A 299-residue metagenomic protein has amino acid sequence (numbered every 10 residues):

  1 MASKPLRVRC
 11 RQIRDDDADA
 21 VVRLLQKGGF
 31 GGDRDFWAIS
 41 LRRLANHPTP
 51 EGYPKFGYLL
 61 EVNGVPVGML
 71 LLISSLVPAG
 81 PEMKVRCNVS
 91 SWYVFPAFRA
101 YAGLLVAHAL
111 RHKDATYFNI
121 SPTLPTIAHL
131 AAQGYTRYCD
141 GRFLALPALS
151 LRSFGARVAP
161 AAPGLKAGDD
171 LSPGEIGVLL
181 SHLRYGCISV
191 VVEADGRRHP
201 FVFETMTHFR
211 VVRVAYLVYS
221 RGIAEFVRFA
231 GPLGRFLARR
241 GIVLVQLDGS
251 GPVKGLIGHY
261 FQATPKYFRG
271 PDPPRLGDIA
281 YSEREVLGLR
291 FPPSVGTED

Functional and structural regions predicted by a protein language model:
M1-R7, S294-D299: Short, low-complexity, intrinsically disordered N-terminal peptides in bacterial proteins
R7-V21: A short beta-loop-alpha structural element at the N-terminal edge of CoA-dependent acyl/N-acetyltransferase catalytic
V21, L25, G29-K55, E61-V62 (+1 more regions): Amide-forming acyltransferase catalytic core, primarily the GNAT-like/NAT-type and related acyltransferase folds
Y58, G68-L72, C87, W92: Conserved GNAT-family N-acetyltransferase fold
L60-V67, G251: A glycine-centered beta-loop-beta connector
G64, L72-A79: Acetyl-CoA-dependent GNAT
G80-L144, R210-Y267: Acyl-donor binding region in acyl/amide transferases
P265-D299: C-terminal functional modules
